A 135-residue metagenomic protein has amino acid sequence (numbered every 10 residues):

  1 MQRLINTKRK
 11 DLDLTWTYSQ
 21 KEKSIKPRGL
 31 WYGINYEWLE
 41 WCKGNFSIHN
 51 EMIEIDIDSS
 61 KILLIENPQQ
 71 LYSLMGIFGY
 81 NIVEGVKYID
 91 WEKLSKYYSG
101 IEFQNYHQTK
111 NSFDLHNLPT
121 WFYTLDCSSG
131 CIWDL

Functional and structural regions predicted by a protein language model:
M1-Y18, F46-L135: Active-site and NAD+-binding cores of ADP-ribose-processing enzymes
L14-N50, E54: Extended catalytic/binding region for NAD+/ADP-ribose chemistry, centered on the ART fold
